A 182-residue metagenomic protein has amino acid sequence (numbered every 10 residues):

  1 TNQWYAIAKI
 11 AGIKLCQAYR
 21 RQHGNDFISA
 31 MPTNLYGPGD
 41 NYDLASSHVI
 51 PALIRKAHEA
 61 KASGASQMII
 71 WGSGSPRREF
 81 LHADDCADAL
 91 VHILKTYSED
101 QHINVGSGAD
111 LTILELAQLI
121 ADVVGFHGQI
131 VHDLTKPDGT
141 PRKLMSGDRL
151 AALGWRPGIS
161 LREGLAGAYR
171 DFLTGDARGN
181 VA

Functional and structural regions predicted by a protein language model:
N2-W4, A18, L44: Active-site loop-to-helix junction immediately N-terminal to the catalytic Tyr of the SDR YXXXK motif in Rossmann-fold
W4, A8-A11: Active-site helix of classical SDR
I13-P38, P51-L53, A62, Q67-I69: Conserved beta-loop-beta element that borders a ligand/cofactor-binding pocket
C16, K56, A117: Aromatic/hydrophobic pocket-lining residues that form π-stacking "cages" and hydrophobic walls in ligand
P38-N41, R149: Short beta-loop-alpha junction of Rossmann-like oxidoreductase domains
N41, A45, S73: Active-site "substrate specificity/gating" loop of NAD(P)-dependent dehydrogenases, especially the short-chain
E59-A182: C-terminal substrate-binding subdomain of Rossmann-fold SDR/epimerase-dehydratase oxidoreductases
